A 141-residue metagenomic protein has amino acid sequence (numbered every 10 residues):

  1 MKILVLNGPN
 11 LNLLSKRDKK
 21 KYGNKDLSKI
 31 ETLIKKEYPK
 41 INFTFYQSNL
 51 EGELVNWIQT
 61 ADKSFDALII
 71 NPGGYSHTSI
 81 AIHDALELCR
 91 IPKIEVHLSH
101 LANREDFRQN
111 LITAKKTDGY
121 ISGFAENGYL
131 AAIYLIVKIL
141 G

Functional and structural regions predicted by a protein language model:
M1-L4: Extreme N-terminal starter segment of soluble prokaryotic enzymes
P9-L11, G73-S76, S99-L101: Short glycine-rich anion-binding loops that position phosphate/pyrophosphate groups of nucleotides and phosphorylated
L13-S28: Glycine- and acidic-residue-enriched helix-capping/strand-helix junction motifs
T44-G52: Short beta->alpha junction loops
F45, I94, N103-G141: Short, glycine-/small-residue-rich phosphate/pyrophosphate-handling segment
A61-L68: Short acidic/histidine-rich motifs immediately flanking catalytic phosphotransfer sites in two-component signaling
S79-C89: Short Gly/Thr/Asp-enriched flexible loops that form oxyanion-binding sites at enzyme active sites
L88-A102: Short, acidic/small-residue loops that bind anionic groups at enzyme active sites
